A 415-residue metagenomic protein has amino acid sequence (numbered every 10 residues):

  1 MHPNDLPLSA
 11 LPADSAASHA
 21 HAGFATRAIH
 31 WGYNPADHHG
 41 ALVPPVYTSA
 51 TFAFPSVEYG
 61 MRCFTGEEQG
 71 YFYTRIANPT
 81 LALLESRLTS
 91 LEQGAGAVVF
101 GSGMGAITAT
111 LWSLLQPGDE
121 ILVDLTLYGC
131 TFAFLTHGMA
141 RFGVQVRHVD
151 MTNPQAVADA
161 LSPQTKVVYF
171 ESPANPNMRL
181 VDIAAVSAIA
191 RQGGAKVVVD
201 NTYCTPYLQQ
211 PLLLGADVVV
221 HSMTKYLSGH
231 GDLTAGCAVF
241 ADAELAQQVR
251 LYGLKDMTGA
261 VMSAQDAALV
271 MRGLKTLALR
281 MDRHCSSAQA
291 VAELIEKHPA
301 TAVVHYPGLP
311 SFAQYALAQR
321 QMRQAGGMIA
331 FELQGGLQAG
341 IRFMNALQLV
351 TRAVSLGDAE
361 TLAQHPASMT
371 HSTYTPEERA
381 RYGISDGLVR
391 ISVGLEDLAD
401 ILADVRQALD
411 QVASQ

Functional and structural regions predicted by a protein language model:
M1-D14, T136, Q145-R147, P163 (+2 more regions): PLP-dependent enzyme catalytic core of the Aspartate aminotransferase-like
M1-E68, S414: N-terminal glycine-rich, Lys/His-bearing helix-loop that initiates the first secondary-structure elements of many
H2-A20, A28-D37, A97-H298, H305: Conserved PLP-enzyme active-site core in the AAT-like
Y33-P35, T48-F54, Y203, K225 (+8 more regions): Glycine-rich beta-alpha junction loops
S56-G105, L135-H137: Conserved N-terminal alpha-helix of the aminotransferase class I/II PLP-enzyme fold
Q69, A95, T234, V270 (+2 more regions): Short amphipathic alpha-helical segments
L91, I295-P299, L347: Acidic-histidine catalytic/liganding microenvironments
T301-V389, V393: Conserved C-terminal alpha-helix-loop-beta "cap" of PLP-dependent enzymes that closes/shapes the active-site mouth
